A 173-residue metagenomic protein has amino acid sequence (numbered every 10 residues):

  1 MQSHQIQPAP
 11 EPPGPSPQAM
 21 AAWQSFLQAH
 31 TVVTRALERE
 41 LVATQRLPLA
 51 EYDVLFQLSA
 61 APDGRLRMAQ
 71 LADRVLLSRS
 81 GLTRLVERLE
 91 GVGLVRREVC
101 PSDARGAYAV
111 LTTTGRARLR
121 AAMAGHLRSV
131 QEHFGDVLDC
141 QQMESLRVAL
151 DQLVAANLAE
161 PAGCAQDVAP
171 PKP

Functional and structural regions predicted by a protein language model:
M1-P17, C140-P173: C-terminal regulatory/oligomerization modules of transcriptional regulators
M1-Q45, V92, K172-P173: N-terminal leader segment of winged-helix/HTH proteins
Q2-H4, P8-P10, E87-S145: Charged, amphipathic alpha-helical coiled-coil/dimerization segments
Q24, D53-Q57, T83-L85: Base-recognition residues in the alpha-helical recognition helix of bacterial helix-turn-helix
L27, F56-A60, M123: Short, locally clustered residues in the helix-turn-helix/winged-helix DNA-binding domain
V33, L37, V75, R118 (+2 more regions): Alpha-helical linker/hinge and terminal dimerization helices associated with HTH transcriptional regulators
R35-S78, C164-D167: N-terminal helix-turn-helix DNA-binding core of bacterial DNA-binding proteins
M68-A69, S80, E87, A107: Residues within helix-turn-helix
